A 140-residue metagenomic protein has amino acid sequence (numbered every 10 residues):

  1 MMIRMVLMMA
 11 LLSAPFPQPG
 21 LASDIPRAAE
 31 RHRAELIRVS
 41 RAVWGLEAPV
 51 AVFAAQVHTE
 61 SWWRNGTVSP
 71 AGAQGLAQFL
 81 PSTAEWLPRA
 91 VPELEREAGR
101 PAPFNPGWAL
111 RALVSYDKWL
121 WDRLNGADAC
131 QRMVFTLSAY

Functional and structural regions predicted by a protein language model:
M1-M9: Sec-dependent signal peptide recognition, specifically the positively charged N-region followed immediately by
S13-P19: C-terminal segment of classical bacterial N-terminal signal peptides
P19-A139: Catalytic glycan-binding domains that act on GlcNAc-containing polysaccharides
